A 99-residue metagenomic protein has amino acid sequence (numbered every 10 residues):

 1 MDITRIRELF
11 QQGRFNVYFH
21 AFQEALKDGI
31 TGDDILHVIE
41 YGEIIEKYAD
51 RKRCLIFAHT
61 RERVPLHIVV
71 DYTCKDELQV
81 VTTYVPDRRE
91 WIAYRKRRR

Functional and structural regions predicted by a protein language model:
M1-R99: Ribonuclease/tRNase effector modules and their secretory precursors
